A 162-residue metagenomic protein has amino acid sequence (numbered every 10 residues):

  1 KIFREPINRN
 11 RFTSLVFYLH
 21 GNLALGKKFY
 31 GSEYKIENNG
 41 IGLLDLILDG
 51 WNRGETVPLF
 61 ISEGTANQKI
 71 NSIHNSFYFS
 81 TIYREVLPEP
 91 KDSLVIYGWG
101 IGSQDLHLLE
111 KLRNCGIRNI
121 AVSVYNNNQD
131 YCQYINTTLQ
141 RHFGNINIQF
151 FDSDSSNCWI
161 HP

Functional and structural regions predicted by a protein language model:
K1-I70, H74: Extended, H/D-rich, highly charged conserved domains that either
I2, N75-V86: A short, well-structured juxtamembrane/interface segment
I73-F77, G102-S103: Conserved phosphate-coordination/catalytic loops
T81-P162: SIR2/sirtuin-family catalytic core signature
